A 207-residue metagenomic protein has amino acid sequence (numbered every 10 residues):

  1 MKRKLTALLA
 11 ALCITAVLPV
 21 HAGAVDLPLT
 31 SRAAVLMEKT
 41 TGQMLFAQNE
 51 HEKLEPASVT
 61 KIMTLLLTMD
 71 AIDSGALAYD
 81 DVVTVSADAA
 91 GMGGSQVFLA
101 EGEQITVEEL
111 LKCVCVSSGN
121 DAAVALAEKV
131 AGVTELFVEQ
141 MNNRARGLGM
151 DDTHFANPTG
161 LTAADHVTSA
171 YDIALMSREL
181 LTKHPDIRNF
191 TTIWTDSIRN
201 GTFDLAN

Functional and structural regions predicted by a protein language model:
M1-K2, M37: Intrinsically disordered, low-complexity sequence elements enriched in Ser/Thr/Gly/Pro
K2-G23: Sec-dependent N-terminal signal peptides of Gram-positive bacterial secreted proteins and lipoproteins
V17, A76, T134, I198-R199: A short hydrophobic/aromatic micro-motif that marks alpha-helical segments and, especially, helix-coil
V17-L18, L65-T68, W194: Short amphipathic alpha-helical surface micro-motifs
A22-Y171, L180-T182: Active-site-adjacent loops and short helices of periplasmic peptidoglycan-processing enzymes
A174-N207: Extracytoplasmic
